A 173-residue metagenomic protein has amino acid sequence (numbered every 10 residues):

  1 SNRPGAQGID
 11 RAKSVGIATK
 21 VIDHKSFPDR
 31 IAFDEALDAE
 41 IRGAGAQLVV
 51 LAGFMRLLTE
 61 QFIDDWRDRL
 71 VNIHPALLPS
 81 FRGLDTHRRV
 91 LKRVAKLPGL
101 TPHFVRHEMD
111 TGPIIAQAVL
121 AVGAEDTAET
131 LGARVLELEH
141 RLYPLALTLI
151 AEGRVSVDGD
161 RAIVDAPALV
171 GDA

Functional and structural regions predicted by a protein language model:
S1-G45: N-terminal glycine-/serine-/threonine-rich beta1-alpha1-beta2 phosphate-ribose binding loop of Rossmann-like
G8-D10, I31, T111, A166-G171: Short, solvent-exposed polar/charged micro-motifs at secondary-structure junctions
V15, H24, G153-A173: C-terminal active-site/capping subdomain that shapes the small-molecule cofactor and substrate pocket of enzyme
L48, A52-V164: Donor/substrate-binding cores of folate-linked one-carbon enzymes
